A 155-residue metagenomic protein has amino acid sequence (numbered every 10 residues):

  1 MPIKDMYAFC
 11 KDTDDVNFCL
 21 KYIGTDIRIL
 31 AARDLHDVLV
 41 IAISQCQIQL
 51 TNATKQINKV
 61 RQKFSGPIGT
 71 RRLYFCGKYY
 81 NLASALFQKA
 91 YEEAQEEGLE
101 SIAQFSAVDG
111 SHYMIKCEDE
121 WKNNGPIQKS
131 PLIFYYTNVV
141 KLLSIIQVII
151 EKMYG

Functional and structural regions predicted by a protein language model:
M1-G155: Folded extracytoplasmic luminal domains of secretory or organellar precursors
